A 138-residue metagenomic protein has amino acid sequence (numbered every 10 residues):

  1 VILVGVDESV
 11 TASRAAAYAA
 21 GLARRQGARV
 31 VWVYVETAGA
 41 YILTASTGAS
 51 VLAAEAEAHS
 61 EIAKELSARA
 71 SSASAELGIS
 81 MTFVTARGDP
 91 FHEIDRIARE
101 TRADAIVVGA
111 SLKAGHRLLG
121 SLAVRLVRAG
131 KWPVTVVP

Functional and structural regions predicted by a protein language model:
V1-S50, A75, I79-T82: Small/aliphatic-rich secondary-structure junction motif
G21-R24, R99, R128: Solvent-exposed polar/charged
Y34-V35, G109-S111, P138: Short secondary-structure boundary segments
T47-V51, E100-R102, V124-R125: Short, hinge-like loop/turn segments at secondary-structure boundaries
S50-E65: A short acidic, glycine-rich active-site loop that binds or catalyzes chemistry on phosphate/adenosine moieties
S72-I106, K113: Structural beta-alpha unit
A105-A129: Glycine-rich, Arg-bearing micro-motifs that act as flexible, cationic patches
W132-V137: Short, flexible loop segments at boundaries between secondary-structure elements
